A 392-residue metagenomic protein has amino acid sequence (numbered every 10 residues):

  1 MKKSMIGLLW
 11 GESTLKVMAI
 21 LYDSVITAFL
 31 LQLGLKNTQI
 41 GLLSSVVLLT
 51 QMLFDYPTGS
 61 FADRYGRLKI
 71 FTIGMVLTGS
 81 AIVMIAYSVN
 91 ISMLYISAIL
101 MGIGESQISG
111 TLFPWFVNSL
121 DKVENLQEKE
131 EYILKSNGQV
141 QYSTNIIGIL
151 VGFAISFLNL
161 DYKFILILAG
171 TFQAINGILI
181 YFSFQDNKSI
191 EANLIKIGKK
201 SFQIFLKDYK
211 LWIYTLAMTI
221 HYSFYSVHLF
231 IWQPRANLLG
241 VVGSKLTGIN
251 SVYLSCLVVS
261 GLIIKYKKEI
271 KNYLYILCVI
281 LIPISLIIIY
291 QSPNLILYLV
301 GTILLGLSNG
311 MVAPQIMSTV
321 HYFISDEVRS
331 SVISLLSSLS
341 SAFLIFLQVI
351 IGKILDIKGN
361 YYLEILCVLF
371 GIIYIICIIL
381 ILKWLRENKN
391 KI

Functional and structural regions predicted by a protein language model:
M1-K2, F184-L216: Juxtamembrane intracellular "pre-TM" segments in multi-pass secondary transporters
M1-L53, Y209-S251: Helix-loop boundary and gating motifs at the non-cytosolic
A28, Q32, I85, N145-I167 (+3 more regions): Transmembrane alpha-helix termini and helix-breaking/packing motifs in multi-pass membrane transporters
T50-L53, I147, L246-K268: Transmembrane alpha-helices of Major Facilitator/SLC transporters
F71, Y275-I276: Primarily marks hydrophobic transmembrane alpha-helices of the MFS/SLC 12-helix fold
V76-V89, I280-P293: C-terminal ends and interior cores of transmembrane alpha-helices in multi-pass membrane transporters/permeases
I99-Y142: Cytoplasmic helix-loop-helix junction between adjacent transmembrane helices in 12-TM secondary transporters
A169-L194, I381-I392: Helix-loop junctions on the cytosolic side of multi-pass membrane transporters, especially the intracellular loop
